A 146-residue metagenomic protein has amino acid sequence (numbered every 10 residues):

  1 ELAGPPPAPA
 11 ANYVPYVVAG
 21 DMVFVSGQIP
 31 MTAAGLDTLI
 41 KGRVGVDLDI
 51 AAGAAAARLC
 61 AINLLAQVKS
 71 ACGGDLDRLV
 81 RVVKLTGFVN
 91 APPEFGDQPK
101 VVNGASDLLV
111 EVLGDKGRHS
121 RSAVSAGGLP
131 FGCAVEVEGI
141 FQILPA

Functional and structural regions predicted by a protein language model:
E1-A146: Short, polar/acidic, helix-capping and beta-turn segments at strand->helix junctions that line the mouths
